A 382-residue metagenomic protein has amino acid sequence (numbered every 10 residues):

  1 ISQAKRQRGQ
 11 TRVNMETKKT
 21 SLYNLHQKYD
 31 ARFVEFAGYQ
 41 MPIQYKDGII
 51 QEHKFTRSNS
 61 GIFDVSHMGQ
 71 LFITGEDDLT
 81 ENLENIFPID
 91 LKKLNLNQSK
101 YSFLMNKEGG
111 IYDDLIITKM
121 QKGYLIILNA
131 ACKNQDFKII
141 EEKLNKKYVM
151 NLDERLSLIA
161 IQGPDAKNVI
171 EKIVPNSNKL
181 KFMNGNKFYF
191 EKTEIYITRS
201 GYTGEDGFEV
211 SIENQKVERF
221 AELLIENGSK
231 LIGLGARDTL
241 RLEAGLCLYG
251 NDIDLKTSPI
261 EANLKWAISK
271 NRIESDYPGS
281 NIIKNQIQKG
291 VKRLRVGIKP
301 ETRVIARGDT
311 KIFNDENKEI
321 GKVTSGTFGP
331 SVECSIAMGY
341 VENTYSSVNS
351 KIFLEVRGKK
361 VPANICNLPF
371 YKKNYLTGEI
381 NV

Functional and structural regions predicted by a protein language model:
I1-N14: N-terminal amphipathic/basic-hydrophobic helices that include classical n-h-c signal peptides and signal-anchor
I1-Q3, I50, K192: Helix-centric, low-specificity signal for extended rod-like, repetitive segments
M15-A37, M41-Y45, K119-V382: Conserved, structured C-terminal
M15-L104, G110, G235: Acidic, proline/glycine-enriched N-terminal capping motif
N95-I111, N178-E191: Conserved alpha/beta core surface patches that mediate binding of polyanionic ligands
K107, Y112, I127-A131: Short coil/turn segments at secondary-structure boundaries
L115-I116: Peripheral, non-cofactor segments flanking catalytic/redox cores
